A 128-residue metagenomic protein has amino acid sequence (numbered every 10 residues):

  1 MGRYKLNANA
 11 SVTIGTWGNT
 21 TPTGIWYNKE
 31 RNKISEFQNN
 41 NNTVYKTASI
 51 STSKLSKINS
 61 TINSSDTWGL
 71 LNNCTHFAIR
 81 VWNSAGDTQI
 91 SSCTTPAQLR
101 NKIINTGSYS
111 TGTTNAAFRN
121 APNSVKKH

Functional and structural regions predicted by a protein language model:
M1-T43: Glycine-rich catalytic cores of cysteine/serine-nucleophile enzymes that process amide/ester linkages in cell-envelope
K29, K33, S53-K57, Q98: Exposed alpha-helical structural elements
N42-S56: A structural motif
S56-H128: Activation targets extended, charge/polar-rich intrinsically disordered C-terminal tails
